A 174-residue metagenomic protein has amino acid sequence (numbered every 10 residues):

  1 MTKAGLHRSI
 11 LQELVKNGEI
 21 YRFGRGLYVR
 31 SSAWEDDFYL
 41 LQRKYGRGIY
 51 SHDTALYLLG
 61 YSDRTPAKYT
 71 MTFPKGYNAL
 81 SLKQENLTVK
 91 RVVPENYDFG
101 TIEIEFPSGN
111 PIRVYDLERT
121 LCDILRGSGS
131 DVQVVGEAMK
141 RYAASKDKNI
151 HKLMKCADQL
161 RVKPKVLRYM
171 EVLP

Functional and structural regions predicted by a protein language model:
M1-T2, A55: A short acidic, leucine-rich amphipathic alpha-helix
K3-K16: Short amphipathic alpha-helical interaction segments
V15, F23, L27-P174: Nucleic-acid-binding surface
